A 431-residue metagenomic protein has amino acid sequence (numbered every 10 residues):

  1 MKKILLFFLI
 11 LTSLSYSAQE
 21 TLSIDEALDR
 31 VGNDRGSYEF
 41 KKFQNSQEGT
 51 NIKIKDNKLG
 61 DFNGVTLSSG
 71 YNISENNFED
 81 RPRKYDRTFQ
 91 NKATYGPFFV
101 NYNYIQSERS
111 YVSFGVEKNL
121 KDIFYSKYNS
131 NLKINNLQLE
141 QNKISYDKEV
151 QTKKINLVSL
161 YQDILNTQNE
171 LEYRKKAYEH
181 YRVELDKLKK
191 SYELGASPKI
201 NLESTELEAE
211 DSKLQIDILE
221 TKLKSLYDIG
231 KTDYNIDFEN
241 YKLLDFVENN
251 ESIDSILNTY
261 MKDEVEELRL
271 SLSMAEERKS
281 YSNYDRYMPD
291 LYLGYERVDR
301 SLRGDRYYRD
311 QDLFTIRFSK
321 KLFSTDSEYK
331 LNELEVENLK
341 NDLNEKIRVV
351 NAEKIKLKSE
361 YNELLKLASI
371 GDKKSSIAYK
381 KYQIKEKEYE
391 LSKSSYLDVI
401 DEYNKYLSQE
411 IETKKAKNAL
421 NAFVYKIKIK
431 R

Functional and structural regions predicted by a protein language model:
K3, S17-S23, Y128-L137, K143-K262 (+8 more regions): Periplasmic alpha-helical coiled-coil/stalk elements that build and connect Gram-negative outer-membrane
I4-T12: Sec-dependent N-terminal signal peptides
Y16-D86, K127-S130, N136, Q168 (+4 more regions): Bacterial Sec-pathway N-terminal export signals of envelope proteins
G32-E39, G49-G64, N76-R81, Q90-S110 (+6 more regions): A glycine-/polar-enriched beta->alpha junction
F40-N57, E149, K153-K176, V183 (+4 more regions): Amphipathic alpha-helical coiled-coil segments
L67-I73, V100-Y104, L293-R297: Transmembrane beta-barrel strands of outer-membrane/channel proteins
F99-N101, Y295-L313, F323, E390 (+2 more regions): Predominantly the C-terminal beta-signal and adjacent terminal strand-loop region of outer-membrane beta-barrel
D285-V298, D305, R309-R317, N351 (+3 more regions): Exposed, low-structure sequence patches enriched in small/polar residues
